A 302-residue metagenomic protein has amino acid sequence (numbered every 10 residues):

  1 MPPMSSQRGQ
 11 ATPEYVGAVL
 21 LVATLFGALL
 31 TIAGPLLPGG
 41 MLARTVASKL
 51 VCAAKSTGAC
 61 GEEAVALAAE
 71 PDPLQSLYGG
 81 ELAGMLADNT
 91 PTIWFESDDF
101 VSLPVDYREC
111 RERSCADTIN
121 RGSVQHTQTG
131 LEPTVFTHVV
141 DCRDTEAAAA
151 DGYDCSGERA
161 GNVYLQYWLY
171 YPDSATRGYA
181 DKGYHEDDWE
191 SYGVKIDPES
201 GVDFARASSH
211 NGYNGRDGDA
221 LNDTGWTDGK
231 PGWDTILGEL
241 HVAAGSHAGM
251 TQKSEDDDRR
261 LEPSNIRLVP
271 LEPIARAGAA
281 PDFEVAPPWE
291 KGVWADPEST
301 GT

Functional and structural regions predicted by a protein language model:
P2-L20: Glycine-centered recognition micro-motifs in short, flexible terminal segments and loops
V16-T31: Alpha-helical hydrophobic helix detector
L29-V65: Aliphatic-rich helix starts adjacent to a transmembrane/signal segment
A66-E190, G201-T302: A domain-level signal for the mature, folded cores of soluble proteins
D197: Structured beta-strand/turn binding interfaces of compact recognition modules in eukaryotic regulators
